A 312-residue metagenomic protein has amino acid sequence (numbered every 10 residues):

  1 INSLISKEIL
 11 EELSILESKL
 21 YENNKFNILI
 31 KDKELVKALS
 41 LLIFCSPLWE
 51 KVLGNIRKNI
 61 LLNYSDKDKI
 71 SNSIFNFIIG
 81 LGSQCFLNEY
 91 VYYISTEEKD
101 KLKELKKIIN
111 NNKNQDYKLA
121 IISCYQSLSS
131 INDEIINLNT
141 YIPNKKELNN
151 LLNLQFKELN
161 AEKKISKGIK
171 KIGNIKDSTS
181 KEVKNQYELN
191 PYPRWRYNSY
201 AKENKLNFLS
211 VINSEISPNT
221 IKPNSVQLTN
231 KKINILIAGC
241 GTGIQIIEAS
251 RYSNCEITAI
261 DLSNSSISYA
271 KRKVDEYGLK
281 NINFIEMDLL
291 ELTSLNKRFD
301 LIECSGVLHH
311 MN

Functional and structural regions predicted by a protein language model:
I1-E182, N230, Y252: N-terminal accessory segments
L189, Y197-I233: Conserved alpha-helix/loop element of class I SAM-dependent methyltransferases that forms part of the SAM/SAH-binding
T242-N254: Conserved SAM-binding loop of SAM-dependent methyltransferases across substrates and taxa, primarily the Class I
E256-D261: Conserved SAM-binding motif I beta-strand of class I
A270-K271: Conserved SAM-binding loop
G278-L290: Conserved SAM-binding strand-loop segment of SAM-dependent methyltransferases
L292-I302: A short acidic, Gly/Pro-enriched loop at the edge of an enzyme's catalytic core that lines a small-molecule cofactor
D300-N312: A short SAM/SAH-binding and catalytic strip from SAM-dependent methyltransferases
